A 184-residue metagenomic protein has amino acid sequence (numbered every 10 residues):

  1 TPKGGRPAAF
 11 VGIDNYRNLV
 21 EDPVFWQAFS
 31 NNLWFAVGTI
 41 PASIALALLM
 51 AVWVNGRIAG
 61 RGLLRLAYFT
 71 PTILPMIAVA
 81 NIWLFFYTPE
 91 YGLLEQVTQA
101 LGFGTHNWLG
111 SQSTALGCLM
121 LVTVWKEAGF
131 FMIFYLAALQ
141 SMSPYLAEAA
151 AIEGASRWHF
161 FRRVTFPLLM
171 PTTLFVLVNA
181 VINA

Functional and structural regions predicted by a protein language model:
T1-A184: A structural signal for multi-pass alpha-helical bundles of membrane permease subunits that mediate small-molecule
